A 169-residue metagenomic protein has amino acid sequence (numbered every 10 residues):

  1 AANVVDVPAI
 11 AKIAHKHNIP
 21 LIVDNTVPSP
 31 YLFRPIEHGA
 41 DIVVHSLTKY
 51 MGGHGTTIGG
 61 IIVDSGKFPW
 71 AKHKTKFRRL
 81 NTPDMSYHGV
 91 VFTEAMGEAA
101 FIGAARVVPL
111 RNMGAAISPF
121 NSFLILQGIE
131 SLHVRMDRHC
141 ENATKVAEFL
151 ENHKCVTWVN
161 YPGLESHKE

Functional and structural regions predicted by a protein language model:
A1-N152, N160, E165-S166: Conserved PLP-enzyme active-site core in the AAT-like
C155: Hard-cation-handling environments
E169: Structured beta-strand/loop patches that form or line metal/cofactor-binding pockets in enzymes
